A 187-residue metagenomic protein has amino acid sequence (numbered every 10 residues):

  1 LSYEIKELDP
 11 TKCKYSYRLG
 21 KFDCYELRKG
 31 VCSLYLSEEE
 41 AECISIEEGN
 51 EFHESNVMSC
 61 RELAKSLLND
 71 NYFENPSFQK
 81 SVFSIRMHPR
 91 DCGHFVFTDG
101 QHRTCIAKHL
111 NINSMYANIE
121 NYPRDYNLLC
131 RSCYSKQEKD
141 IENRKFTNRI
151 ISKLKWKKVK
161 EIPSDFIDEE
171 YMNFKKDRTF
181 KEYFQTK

Functional and structural regions predicted by a protein language model:
L1-S33, N113-K187: Surface-exposed, charge/polar-rich loops and edge strands
T11, R18-K21, Y25-V96: Short alpha-helix boundary/capping and kink motifs at helix termini
F78-Y134: A short, basic-hydrophobic beta/loop patch
